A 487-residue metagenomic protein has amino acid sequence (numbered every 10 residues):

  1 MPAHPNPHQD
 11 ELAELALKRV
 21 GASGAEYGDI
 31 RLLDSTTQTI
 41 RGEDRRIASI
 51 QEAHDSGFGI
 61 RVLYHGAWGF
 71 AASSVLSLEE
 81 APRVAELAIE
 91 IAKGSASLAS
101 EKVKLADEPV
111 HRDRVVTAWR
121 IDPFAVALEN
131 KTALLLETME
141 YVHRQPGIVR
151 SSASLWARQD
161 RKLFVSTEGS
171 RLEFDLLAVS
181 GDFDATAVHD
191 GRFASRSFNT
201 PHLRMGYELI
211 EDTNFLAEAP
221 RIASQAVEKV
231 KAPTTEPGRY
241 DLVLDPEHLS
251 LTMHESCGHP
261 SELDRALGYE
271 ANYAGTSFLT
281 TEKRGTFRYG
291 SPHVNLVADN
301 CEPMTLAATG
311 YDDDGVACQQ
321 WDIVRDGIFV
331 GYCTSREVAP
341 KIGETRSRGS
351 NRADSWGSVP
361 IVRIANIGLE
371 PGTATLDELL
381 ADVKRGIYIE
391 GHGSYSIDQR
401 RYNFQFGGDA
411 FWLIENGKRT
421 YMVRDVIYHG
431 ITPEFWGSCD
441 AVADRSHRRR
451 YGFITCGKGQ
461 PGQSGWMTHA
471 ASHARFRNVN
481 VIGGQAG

Functional and structural regions predicted by a protein language model:
M1-P7, E11-K18, G24-T39, R83-F174 (+2 more regions): Acidic low-complexity segments
K18, I47-Q51, A125-E129, T138-Q145 (+11 more regions): A generic local secondary-structure boundary/capping motif
Y27, T39, D55-G59, L63 (+11 more regions): Broad gene-expression machinery/nucleic-acid interaction feature
Q38-K93: N-terminal alpha-helical targeting/anchoring segments
T39-R45, R114, D160-A178, F193-N199 (+6 more regions): Short acidic, glycine/serine/threonine-rich loops at helix termini
Q51-Y64, L172-L203, D322-R325, G408-N416: Short beta-strand elements
A71, L76-V103, L176-R265, G331 (+1 more regions): Internal alpha/beta scaffold segment
E80, A271-G487: Dual-mode signal for accessory low-complexity, basic/Gly-rich regions
